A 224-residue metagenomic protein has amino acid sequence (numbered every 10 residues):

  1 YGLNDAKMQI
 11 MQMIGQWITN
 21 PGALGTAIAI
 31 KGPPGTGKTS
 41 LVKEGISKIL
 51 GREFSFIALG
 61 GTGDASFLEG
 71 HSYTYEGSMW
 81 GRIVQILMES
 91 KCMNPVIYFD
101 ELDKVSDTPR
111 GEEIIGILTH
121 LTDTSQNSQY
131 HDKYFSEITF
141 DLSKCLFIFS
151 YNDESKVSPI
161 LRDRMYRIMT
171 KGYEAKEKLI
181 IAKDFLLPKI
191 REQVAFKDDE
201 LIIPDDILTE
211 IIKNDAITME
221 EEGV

Functional and structural regions predicted by a protein language model:
Y1-K31, I83: Pre-Walker A (pre-P-loop) alpha-helix and adjacent loop at the N terminus of AAA/AAA+ ATPase modules, a conserved
A23-A58, M88-E89, T119: Walker A/P-loop
G32, G70, E101: The Walker A (P-loop) glycine that initiates the GxxxxGKT/S ATP-binding motif of P-loop NTPases
K48-S78, I86, S106, E177: AAA+/P-loop NTPase substrate/partner-engagement loops
S90-P95, H131-S150, I203: AAA+/SF3 P-loop NTPase mechanochemical coupling elements
K91, D153-D163, R167-G223: Conserved C-terminal "switch" segment of AAA+ ATPases
D100-L102, D123, K144-E154: A short beta-strand-to-loop transition that corresponds to the Sensor-1 phosphate-sensing loop of AAA+ P-loop ATPases
E101-F140: Conserved catalytic/switch belt of AAA+ P-loop NTPases
